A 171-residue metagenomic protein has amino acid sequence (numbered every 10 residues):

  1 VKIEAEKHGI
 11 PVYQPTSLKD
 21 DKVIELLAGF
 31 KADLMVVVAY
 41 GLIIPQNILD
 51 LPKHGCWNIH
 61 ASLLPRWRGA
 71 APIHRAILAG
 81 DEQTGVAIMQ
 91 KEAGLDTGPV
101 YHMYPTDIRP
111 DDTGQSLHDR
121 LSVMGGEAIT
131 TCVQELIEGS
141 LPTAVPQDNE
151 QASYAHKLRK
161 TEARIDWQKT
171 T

Functional and structural regions predicted by a protein language model:
V1-L34: N-terminal glycine-/serine-/threonine-rich beta1-alpha1-beta2 phosphate-ribose binding loop of Rossmann-like
G9-I10, K53, G85, T161: A generic structural signal for alpha->beta connector loops
Q14, Q90, Y104, W167-K169: Pocket-edge structural micro-motifs
S17-L18, L64, T170: Short, surface-exposed acidic/glycine-rich loop or hinge patches that mediate macromolecular interfaces
A28-G29, V100-Y101, H156-K160: Short amphipathic alpha-helical patches
L34, V38-S153: Donor/substrate-binding cores of folate-linked one-carbon enzymes
N149-T171: Internal anion-binding site segments
